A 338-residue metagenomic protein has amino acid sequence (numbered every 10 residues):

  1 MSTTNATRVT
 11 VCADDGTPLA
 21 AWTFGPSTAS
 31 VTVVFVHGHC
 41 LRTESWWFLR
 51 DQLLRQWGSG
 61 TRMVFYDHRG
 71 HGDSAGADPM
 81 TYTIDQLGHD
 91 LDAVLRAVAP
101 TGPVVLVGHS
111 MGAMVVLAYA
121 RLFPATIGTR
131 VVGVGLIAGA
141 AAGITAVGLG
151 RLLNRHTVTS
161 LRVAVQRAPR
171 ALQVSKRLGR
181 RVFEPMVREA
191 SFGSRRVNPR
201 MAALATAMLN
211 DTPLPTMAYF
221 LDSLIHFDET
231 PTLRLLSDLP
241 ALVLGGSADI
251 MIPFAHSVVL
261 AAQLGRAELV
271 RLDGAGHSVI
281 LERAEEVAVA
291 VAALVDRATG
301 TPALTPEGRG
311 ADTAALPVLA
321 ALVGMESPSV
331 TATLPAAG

Functional and structural regions predicted by a protein language model:
T17-G76, M80, A97: Conserved HGGG/HGGXW glycine-rich cap/lid loop of the alpha/beta-hydrolase fold
G38-R42, S110, A140: Active-site glycine-rich loops that stabilize anionic/oxyanionic intermediates across multiple enzyme folds
R62-M114, A118-R121, T126-I127, V289: Active-site loop/oxyanion-hole signature of alpha/beta-hydrolase fold enzymes
R121, A125-V174: Flexible "cap/lid" loop of the alpha/beta hydrolase fold
R170-L235: Conserved alpha/beta-hydrolase catalytic His-Asp/Glu region
L224, S247-I252: Acidic catalytic loop of the alpha/beta-hydrolase fold
L236-S237, V243-G245, D249: Short beta-strand/loop motif that positions the catalytic acidic residue of the alpha/beta-hydrolase fold
G265-G338: Catalytic active-site module of serine/aspartate enzymes centered on a nucleophile-bearing elbow/loop
